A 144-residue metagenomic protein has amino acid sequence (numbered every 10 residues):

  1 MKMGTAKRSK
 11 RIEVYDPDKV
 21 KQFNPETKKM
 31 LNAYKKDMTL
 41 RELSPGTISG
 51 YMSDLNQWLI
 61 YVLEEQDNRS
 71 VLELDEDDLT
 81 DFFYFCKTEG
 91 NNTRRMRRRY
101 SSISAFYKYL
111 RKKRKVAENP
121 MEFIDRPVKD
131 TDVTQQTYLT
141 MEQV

Functional and structural regions predicted by a protein language model:
M1-K7: N-terminal acidic, proline/glycine-rich, low-complexity intrinsically disordered segments
S9-D16, T27: Charged interaction scaffolds used for protein-protein
V14-V20, L31-Q135: N-terminal core-binding DNA-recognition domain of tyrosine recombinases/integrases
T140-V144: Short, intrinsically disordered, charge-balanced linker/junction segments flanking boundaries in proteins
